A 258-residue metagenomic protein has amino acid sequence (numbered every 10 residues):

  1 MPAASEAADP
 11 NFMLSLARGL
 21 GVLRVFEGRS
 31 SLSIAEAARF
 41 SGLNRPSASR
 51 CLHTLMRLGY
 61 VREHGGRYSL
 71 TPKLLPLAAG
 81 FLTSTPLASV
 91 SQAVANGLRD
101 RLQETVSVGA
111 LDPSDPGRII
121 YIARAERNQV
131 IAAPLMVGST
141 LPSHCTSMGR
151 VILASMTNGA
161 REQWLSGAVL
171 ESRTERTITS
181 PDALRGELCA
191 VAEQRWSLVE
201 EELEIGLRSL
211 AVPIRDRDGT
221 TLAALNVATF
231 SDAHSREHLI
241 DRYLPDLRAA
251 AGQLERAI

Functional and structural regions predicted by a protein language model:
M1-S84, A88, N96, G252-A257: N-terminal helix-turn-helix
E27, G149, L153, T157 (+2 more regions): Short amphipathic alpha-helical signal-transduction/dimerization elements
S69-L70, L75-G167: Amphipathic alpha-helical effector-binding/dimerization core of metabolite-sensing transcriptional regulators
S91-L98, L165-A211, A257: Short, basic/aromatic recognition patches
G117-R118, W196, T220: Residue-level signal for well-ordered, solvent-exposed loop/turn and beta-edge residues enriched in charged/polar side
Q194, T221-I258: Juxtadomain coupling helices with adjacent low-complexity linkers
I214-R217: Sensor-regulatory modules in signal-transduction proteins
